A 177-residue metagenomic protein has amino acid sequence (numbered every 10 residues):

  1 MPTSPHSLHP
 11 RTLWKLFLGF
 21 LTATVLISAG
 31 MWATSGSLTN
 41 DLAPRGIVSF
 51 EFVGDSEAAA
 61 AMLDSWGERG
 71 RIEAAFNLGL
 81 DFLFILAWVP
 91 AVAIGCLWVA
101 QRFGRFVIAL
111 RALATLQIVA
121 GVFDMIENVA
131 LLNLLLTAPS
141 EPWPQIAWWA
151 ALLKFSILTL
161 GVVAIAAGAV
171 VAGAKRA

Functional and structural regions predicted by a protein language model:
P2-F76: Interfacial loop at the N-terminal end of multi-pass membrane proteins
S4-T12, E68, I72-A75, Q101-R111 (+2 more regions): Juxtamembrane loop-transmembrane helix junctions in multi-pass integral membrane proteins, especially the extracellular
F17-T22, A114-G121, F155-L158: Residues within membrane-spanning alpha-helices of integral membrane proteins, especially the hydrophobic core/packing
F20, F82-Q101, V163-A177: Transmembrane alpha-helical segments in integral membrane proteins
S37, D41, W98-F106, N133 (+2 more regions): Membrane-interface elements of multi-pass transporters and channels
A75-P90, W148-L160: Membrane-interface loop-to-helix entry segments
L97-L136: Hydrophobic alpha-helical transmembrane segments of integral membrane proteins
A120-A169: Alpha-helical transmembrane segments of multi-pass integral membrane proteins, characterized by long hydrophobic
